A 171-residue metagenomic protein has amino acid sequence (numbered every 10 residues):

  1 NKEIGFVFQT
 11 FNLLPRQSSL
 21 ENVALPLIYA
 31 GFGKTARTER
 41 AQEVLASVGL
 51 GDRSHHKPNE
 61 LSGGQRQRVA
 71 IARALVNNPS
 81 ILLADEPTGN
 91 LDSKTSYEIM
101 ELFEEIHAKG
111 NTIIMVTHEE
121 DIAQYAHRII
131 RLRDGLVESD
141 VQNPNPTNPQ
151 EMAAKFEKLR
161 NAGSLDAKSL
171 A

Functional and structural regions predicted by a protein language model:
N1-Y125, R131: ABC family nucleotide-binding domain
A126-H127, V141: Short, flexible helix/strand-to-coil boundary loops that buttress conserved ligand/catalytic motifs in alpha/beta
L136-N161: Conserved beta-strand-loop-alpha-helix hinge in the C-terminal portion of ABC ATPase nucleotide-binding domains
A167-A171: Long, low-complexity, intrinsically disordered segments
